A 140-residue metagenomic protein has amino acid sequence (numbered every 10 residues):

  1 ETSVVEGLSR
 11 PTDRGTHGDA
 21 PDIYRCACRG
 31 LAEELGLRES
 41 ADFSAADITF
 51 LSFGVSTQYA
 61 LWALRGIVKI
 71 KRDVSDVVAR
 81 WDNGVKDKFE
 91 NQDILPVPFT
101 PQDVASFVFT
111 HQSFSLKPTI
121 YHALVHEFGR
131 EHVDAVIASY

Functional and structural regions predicted by a protein language model:
E1-R29, L37: Conserved Nudix-box catalytic region and its N-terminal flanking loop in Nudix hydrolases and closely related
T2-T12, T57-Y140: Nudix hydrolase/Nudix homology domain
C28, A32-A46, D73: Secondary-structure boundary elements
G36-R38, L51-F53, A79-V85: Intrinsically disordered, low-complexity boundary segments flanking structured domains
A41-L61: Beta-rich nucleic-acid/ligand-interaction surfaces
